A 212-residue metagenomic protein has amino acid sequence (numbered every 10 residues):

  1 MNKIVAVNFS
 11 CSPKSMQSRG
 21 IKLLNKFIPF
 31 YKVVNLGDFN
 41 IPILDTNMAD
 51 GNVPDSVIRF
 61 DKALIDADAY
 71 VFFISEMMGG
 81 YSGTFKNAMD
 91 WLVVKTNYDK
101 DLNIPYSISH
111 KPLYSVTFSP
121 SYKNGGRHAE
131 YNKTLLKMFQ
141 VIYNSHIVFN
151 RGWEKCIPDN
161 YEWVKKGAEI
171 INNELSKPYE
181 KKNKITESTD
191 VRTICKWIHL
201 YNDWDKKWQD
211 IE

Functional and structural regions predicted by a protein language model:
M1-N97, D101-L102, E162-E212: N-terminal beta1-alpha1-beta2 submodule of the flavodoxin-like/Rossmannoid cofactor-binding fold
N52, V116-T117, C156: Short amphipathic alpha-helical segments at helix-loop
I104-V148: Short, glycine-/small-residue-rich phosphate/pyrophosphate-handling segment
L113, V148-P158, R192, W197-H199: Amphipathic, soluble alpha/beta structural segments
T134-N183: A charged, well-structured terminal subsegment
